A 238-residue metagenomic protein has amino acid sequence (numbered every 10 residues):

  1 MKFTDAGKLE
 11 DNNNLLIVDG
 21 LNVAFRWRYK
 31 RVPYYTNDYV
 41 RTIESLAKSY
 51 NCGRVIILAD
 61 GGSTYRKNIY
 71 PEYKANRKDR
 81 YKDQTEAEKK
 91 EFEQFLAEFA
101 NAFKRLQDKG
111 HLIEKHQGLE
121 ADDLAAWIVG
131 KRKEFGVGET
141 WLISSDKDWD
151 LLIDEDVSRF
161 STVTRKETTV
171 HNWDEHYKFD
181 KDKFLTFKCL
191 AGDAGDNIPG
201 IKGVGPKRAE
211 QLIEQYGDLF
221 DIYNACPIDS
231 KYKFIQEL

Functional and structural regions predicted by a protein language model:
M1-K109: Domain-level signal for Mg2+-assisted phosphodiester chemistry and nucleotide/NA-binding surfaces in nucleic-acid
K2-G7, N13, R80-L238: Extended two-metal-dependent nuclease catalytic cores across DNA- and RNA-processing enzymes
